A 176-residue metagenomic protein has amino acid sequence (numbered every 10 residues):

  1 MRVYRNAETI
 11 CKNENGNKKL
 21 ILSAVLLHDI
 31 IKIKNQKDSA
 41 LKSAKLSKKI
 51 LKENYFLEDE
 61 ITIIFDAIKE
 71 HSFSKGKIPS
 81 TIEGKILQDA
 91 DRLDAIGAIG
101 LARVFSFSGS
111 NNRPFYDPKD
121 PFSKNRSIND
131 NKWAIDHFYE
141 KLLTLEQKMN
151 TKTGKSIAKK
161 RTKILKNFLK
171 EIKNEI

Functional and structural regions predicted by a protein language model:
M1-E14, L27, G76-I176: Divalent metal-dependent phosphate-bond-processing catalytic cores, especially two-metal-ion Mg2+/Mn2+ enzymes that act
M1-L22, I33, K42, L46-Y55: Alpha-helical phosphate/pyrophosphate-handling elements in metalloenzyme active cores
M1-Y4, L22, I61-K69, T162 (+1 more regions): Short, well-structured alpha-helical segments
K18-N35, S39, S43, I64-S72: His-Asp-centered metal-binding catalytic motifs of divalent-metal-dependent phosphohydrolases/nucleases
L41-Q88, L93: Helix-adjacent hinge/juxtasegments
